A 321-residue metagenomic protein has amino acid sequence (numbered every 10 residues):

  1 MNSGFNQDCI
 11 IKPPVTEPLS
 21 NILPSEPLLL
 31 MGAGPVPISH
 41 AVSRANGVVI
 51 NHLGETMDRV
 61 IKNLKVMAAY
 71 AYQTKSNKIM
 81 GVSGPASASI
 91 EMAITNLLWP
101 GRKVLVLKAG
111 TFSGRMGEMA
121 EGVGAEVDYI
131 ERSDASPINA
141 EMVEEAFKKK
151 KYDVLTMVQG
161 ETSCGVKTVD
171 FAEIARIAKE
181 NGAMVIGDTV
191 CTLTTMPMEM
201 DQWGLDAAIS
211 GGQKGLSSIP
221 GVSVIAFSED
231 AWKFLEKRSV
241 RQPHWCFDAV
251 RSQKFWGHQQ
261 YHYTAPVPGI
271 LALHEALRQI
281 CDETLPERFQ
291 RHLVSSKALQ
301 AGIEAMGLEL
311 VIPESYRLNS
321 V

Functional and structural regions predicted by a protein language model:
P27-S83, S87: A glycine-/small-polar-enriched, mobile loop at the entrance of the PLP active site in fold-type I
P37-I38, Q213-A301: Active-site C-terminal subdomain of aminotransferase-like
N77-L105, A109, S113-G117: Conserved beta-loop-alpha segment that forms the PLP phosphate-binding cup at the N-terminus of a helix
V106-K150, V158-K167: Gly/Ser-rich phosphate-binding catalytic loop and adjacent alpha/beta segment that cradle a phosphoryl group at enzyme
I138-T194, A207: Active-site phosphate-binding strand-loop segment of PLP-dependent enzymes
D201-Q213: Conserved active-site segment immediately N-terminal to the catalytic lysine that forms the internal aldimine
E309-V321: Conserved PLP-binding catalytic core of the aspartate aminotransferase-like
